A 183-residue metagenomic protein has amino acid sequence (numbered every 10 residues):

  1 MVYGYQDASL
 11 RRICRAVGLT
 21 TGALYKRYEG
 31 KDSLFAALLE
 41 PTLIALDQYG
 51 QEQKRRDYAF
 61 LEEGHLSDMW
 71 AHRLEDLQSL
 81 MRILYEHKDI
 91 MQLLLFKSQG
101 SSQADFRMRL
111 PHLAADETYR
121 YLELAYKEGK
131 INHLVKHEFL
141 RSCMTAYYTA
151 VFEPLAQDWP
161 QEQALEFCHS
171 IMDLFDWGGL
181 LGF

Functional and structural regions predicted by a protein language model:
M1-A8, Y28: Short helix/strand-capping hinge loops at secondary-structure junctions that flank key functional elements
V2, R12, A16, S33-F60 (+4 more regions): Alpha-helical structural segments
V17-Y28: Short hydrophobic/aromatic patch on the recognition helix
E63, S67-D89, R141, T145 (+2 more regions): Amphipathic alpha-helical segments that line or abut small-molecule/effector binding pockets and mediate allosteric
D76-E86, S101-K127, E138-T145: Amphipathic alpha-helical packing segments from all-alpha helical-bundle domains
Q92-L94: Short, hydrophobic secondary-structure boundary micro-motifs
L122-L174, F183: Hydrophobic/aromatic-rich alpha-helical bundle segments in the mid-to-C-terminal region
